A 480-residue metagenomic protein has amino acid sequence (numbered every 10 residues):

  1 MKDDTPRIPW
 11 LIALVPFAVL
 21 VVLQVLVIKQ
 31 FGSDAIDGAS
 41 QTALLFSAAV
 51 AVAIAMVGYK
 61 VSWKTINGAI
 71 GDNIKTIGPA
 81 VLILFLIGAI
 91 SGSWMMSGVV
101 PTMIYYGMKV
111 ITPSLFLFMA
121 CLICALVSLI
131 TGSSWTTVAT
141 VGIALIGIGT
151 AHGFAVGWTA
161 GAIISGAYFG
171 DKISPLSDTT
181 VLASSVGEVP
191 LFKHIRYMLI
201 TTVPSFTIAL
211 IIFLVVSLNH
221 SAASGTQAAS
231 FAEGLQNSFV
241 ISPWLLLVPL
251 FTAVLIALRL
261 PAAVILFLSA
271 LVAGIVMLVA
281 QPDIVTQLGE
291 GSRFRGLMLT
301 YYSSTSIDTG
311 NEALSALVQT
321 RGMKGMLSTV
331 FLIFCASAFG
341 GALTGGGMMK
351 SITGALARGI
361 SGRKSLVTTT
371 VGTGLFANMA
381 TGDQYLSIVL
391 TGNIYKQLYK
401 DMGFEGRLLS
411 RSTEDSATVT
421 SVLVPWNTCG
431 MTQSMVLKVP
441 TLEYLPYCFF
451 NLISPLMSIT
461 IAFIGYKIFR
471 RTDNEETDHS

Functional and structural regions predicted by a protein language model:
M1-F85, I200-L210, L214-C335, E476-S480: Hydrophobic transmembrane alpha-helices of multi-pass small-molecule transporters
P16, L20, A43, S47 (+27 more regions): Alpha-helical transmembrane segments in multi-pass membrane proteins
P16-F31, K60-G68, V141-V156, P190-L199 (+5 more regions): Hydrophobic alpha-helical transmembrane segments
Y59-T150, I307-K396: Membrane-embedded alpha-helical segments and adjacent helix-loop junctions characteristic of multi-pass solute
V110-I200, P204, T373-D415, H479-S480: Hydrophobic transmembrane alpha-helices that form the pore/transport pathway of multi-pass ion and small-solute
G153-A155, L258-V264, T381-G382, V439-P440: Transmembrane helix interruption/hinge and helix-loop junction motifs
K172-P175, T180-G234, W244, G430-S480: Juxtamembrane and boundary regions of transmembrane helices in multi-pass small-molecule transporters and channels
T413-P425: A late C-terminal transmembrane helix in Major Facilitator Superfamily
